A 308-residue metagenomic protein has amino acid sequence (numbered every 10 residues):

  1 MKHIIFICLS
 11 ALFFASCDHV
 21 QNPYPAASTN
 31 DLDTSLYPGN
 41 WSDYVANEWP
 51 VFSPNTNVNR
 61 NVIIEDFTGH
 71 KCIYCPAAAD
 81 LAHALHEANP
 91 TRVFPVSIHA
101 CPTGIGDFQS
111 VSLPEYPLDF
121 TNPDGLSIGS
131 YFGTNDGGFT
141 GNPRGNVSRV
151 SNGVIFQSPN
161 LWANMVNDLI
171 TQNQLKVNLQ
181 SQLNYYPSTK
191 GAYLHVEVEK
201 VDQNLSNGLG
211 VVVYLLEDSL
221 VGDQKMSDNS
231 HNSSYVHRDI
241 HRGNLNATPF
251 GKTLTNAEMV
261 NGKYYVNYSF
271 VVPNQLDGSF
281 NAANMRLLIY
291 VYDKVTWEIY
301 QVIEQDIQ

Functional and structural regions predicted by a protein language model:
K2-H3, A11-V51: Bacterial Sec-dependent N-terminal signal peptides
A11, A79, N173: Conserved, well-structured beta-alpha core segment at the onset of a catalytic domain
L12, F67-H70, T140: Disulfide-bonded cysteine motifs in exported proteins
L32-N55, Y292-Q308: A recurrent domain-boundary module in secreted/ectodomain proteins
G39-N40, F52-T103: Local sequence-structure signature of Cys/Sec-based thiol-disulfide redox active-site neighborhoods
T103-Q308: Short, conserved sequence motifs used for protein processing/export or organelle targeting and for catalysis
